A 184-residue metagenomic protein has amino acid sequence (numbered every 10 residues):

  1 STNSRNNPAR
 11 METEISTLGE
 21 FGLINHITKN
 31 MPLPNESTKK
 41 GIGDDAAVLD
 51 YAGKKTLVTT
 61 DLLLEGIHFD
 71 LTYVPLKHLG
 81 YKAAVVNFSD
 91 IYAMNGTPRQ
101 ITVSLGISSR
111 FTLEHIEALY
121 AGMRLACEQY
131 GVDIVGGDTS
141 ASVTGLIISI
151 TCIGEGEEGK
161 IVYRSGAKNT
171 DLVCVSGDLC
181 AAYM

Functional and structural regions predicted by a protein language model:
S1-S4: Serine residues within intrinsically disordered or low-complexity segments
N7-P75, V103, G122, A126: Extreme N-terminal cap/leader segments of soluble proteins
K40, T72-F88, R110-A121: Glycine-rich anion/phosphate-binding loops
G41-D44, N87, P98, G145: Short Gly/Ser/Thr- and Asp/Glu-enriched loop/turn motifs at secondary-structure junctions
D50-G53, L63, P98-M184: Glycine-rich anion-binding loops of enzyme active sites
